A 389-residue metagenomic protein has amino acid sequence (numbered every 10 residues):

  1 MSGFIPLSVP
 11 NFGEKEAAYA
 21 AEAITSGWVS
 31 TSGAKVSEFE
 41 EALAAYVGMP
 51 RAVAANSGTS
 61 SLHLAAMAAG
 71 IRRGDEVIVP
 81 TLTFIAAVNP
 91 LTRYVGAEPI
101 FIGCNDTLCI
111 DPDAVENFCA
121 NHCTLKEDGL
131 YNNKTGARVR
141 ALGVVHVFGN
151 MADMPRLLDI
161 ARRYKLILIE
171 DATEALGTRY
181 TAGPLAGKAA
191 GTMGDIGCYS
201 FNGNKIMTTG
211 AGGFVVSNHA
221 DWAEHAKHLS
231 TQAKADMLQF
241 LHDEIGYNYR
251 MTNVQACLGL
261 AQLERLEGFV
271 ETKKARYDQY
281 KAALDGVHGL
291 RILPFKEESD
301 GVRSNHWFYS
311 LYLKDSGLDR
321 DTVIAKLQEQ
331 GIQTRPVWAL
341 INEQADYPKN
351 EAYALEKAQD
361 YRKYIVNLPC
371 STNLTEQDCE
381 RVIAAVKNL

Functional and structural regions predicted by a protein language model:
M1-A68, R72, R140, V144 (+4 more regions): Conserved PLP-binding active-site segment in aminotransferase class I/II-type PLP enzymes
S37-E41, M49-A52, D113, L125-A137 (+7 more regions): PLP-dependent aminotransferase class I/II
V53, I78, I100, L168-I169 (+3 more regions): Structural detector of well-ordered beta-strand residues that form the stable sheet scaffold of enzyme domains
A55, I102, L368: Hydrophobic residues at beta-strand termini and immediately following loops that shape nucleotide-binding pockets
S61-A66, A87, L91, G213 (+1 more regions): Buried hydrophobic packing segments
M67, I71-V147, M151-R163, I167-A172 (+1 more regions): PLP-dependent aminotransferase-like
E170-M207, L238-D243: Conserved active-site segment immediately N-terminal to the catalytic lysine that forms the internal aldimine
T192-S230, N253: Active-site PLP attachment segment
